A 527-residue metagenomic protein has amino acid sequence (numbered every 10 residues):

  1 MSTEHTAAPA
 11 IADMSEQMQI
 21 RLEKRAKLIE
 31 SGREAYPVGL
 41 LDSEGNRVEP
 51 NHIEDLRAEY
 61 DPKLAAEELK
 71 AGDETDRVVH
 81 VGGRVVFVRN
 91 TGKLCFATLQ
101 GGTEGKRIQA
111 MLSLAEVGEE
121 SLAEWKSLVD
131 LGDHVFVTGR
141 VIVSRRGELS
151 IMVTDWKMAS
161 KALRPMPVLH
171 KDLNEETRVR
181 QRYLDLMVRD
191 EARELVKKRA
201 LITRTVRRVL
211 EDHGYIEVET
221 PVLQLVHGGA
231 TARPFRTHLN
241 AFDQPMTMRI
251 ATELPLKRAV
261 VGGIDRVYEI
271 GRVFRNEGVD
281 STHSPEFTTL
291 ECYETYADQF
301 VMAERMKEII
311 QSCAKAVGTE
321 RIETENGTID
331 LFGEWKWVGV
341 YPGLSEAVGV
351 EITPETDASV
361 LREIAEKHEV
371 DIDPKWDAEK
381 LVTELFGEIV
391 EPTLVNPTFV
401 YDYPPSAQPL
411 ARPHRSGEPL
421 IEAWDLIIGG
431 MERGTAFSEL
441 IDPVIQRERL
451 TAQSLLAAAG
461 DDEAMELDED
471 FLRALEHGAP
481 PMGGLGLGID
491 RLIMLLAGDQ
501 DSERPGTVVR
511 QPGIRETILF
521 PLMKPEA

Functional and structural regions predicted by a protein language model:
M1-A527: Class II aminoacyl-tRNA synthetase catalytic cores and aaRS-like
